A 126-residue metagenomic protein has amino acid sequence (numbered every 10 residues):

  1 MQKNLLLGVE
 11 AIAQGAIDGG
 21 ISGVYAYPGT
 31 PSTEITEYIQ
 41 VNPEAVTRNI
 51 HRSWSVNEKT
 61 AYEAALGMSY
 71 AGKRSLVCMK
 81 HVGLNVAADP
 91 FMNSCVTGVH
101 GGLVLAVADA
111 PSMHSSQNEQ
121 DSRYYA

Functional and structural regions predicted by a protein language model:
M1-A126: Thiamine diphosphate
